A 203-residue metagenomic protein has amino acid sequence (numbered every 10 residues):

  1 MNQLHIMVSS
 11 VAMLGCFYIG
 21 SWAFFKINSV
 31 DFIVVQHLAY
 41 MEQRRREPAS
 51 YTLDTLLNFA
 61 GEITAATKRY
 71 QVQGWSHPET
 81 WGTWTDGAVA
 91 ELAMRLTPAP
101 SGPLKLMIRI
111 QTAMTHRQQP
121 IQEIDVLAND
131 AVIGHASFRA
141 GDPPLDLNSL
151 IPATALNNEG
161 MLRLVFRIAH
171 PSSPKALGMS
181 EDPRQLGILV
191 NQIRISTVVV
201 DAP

Functional and structural regions predicted by a protein language model:
M1-C16: N-terminal Sec-pathway targeting helices
C16-S101, M114-R117, P171-P203: Glycan-recognition and processing domains
A99-S101, T154-L162: A short, structured loop/turn motif at beta-sheet edges
P103-K105, I121-E123, H135: Exposed beta-strand and adjacent loop surfaces of beta-rich binding modules that mediate intermolecular recognition
L106-I108, I193: Generic structural signal for small/hydrophobic residues in well-ordered secondary structure, especially within
R117-A131: Short, surface-exposed beta-strand/strand-loop-strand elements in extracellular ectodomains
A131-N158: Extracellular carbohydrate recognition and processing domains and analogous Trp-centered ligand-binding platforms
N158-K175: Cysteine-clustered segments with highest specificity for TGF-beta superfamily mature ligands
